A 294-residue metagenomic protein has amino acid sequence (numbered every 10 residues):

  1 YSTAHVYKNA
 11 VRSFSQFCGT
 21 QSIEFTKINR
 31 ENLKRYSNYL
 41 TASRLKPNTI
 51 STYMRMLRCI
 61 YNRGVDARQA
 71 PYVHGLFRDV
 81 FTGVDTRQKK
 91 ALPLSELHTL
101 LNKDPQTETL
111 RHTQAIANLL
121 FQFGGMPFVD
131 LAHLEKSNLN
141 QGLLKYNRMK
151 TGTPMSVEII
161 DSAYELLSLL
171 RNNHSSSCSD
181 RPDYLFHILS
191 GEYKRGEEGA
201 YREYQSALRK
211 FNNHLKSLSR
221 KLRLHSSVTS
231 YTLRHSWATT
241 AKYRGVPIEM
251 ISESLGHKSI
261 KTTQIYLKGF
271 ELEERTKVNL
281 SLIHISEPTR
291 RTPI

Functional and structural regions predicted by a protein language model:
S13-F17, T26-I28, A42-L76, G124-M126: N-terminal DNA-binding recognition helix of tyrosine site-specific recombinases/integrases
H74-F128, A132: Basic, Lys/Arg- and aromatic-enriched nucleic-acid-binding interface segment
A91, R148-G152, G191-E192, L255-L280: Catalytic-site neighborhood detector that most strongly recognizes the C-terminal catalytic loop/helix of tyrosine
L97, I160-H225: Active-site/catalytic core of tyrosine-dependent DNA strand-transfer enzymes
Q106-E108, E203, N212-E253: Short, basic (Lys/Arg/His-rich) helix/loop patches that form interaction surfaces in the mid-to-C-terminal regions
H133-R171: Conserved tyrosine-mediated DNA breakage-rejoining catalytic core shared by Y-recombinases
S137-L143, L224-S226, V246-L267, R290-R291: Short, polar N-cap/turn motifs at the start of nucleic acid-interacting alpha helices
I283-I294: Single conserved hydrophobic/aromatic residue that forms the stacking wall/gate of nucleotide- or nucleobase-binding
